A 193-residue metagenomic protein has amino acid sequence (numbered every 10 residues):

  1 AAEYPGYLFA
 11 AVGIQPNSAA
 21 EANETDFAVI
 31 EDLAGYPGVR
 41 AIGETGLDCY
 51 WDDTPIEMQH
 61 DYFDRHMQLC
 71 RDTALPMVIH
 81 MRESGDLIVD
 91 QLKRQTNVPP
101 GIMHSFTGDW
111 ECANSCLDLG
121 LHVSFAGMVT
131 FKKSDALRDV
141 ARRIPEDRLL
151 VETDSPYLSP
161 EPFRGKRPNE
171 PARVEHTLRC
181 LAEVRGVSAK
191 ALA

Functional and structural regions predicted by a protein language model:
A1-A193: Mid-domain alpha/beta scaffold segments of enzyme catalytic cores
